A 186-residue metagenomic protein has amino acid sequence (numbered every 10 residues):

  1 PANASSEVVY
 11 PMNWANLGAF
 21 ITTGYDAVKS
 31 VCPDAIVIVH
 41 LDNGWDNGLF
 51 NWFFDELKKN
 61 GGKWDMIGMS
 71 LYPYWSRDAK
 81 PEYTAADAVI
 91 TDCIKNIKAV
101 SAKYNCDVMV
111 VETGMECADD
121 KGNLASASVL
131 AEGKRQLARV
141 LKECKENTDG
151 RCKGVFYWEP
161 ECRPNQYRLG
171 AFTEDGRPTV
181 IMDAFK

Functional and structural regions predicted by a protein language model:
P1, H40-G44, M69-Y74, V111-G114 (+1 more regions): Active-site-proximal beta-strand/loop segments in catalytic clefts of secreted hydrolases
P1-M12, I36-D42, D120-N123: Active-site-proximal beta-alpha loop/turn segments in soluble metabolic enzymes
V9, D92-K95, A99, N105 (+2 more regions): Aromatic-rich peripheral "rim/lid" segments of glycoside hydrolase catalytic domains that contact and position glycan
N13, D42, A85, S128-V129: A generic structural signal for short
A15, A19, T23-D26, S30-I36 (+3 more regions): Glycoside hydrolase catalytic-domain groove-lining segments
I21, V28-V31, H40, F53-F54 (+4 more regions): Non-transmembrane, interaction-prone segments in cytosolic or luminal domains
